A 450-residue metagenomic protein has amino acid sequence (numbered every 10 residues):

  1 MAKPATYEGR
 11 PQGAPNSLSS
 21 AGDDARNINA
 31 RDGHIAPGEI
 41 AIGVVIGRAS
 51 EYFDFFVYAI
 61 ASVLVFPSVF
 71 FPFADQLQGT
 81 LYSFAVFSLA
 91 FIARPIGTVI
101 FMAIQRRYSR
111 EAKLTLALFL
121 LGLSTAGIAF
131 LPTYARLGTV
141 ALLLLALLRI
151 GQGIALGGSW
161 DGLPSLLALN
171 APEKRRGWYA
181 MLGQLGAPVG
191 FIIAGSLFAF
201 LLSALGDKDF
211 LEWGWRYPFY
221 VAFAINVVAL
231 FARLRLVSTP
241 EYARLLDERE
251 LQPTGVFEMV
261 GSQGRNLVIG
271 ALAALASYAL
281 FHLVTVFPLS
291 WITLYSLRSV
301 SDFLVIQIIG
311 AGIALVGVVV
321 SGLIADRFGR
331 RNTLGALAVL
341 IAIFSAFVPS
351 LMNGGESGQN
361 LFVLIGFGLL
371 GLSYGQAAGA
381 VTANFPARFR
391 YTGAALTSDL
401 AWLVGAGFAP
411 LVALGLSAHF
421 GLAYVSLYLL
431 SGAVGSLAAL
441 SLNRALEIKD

Functional and structural regions predicted by a protein language model:
A59, G264-I313, A406: Extracytoplasmic gate region of multi-pass secondary transporters
I96-R110, V318-R330: Helix-to-loop junctions at the C-terminal end of transmembrane segments in multipass secondary transporters
R107-F119, R327-A338: Cytoplasmic membrane-interface "Motif A"-like loop-to-helix N-cap segments of 12-TM Major Facilitator Superfamily
F119-L137, V339-G354: C-terminal ends and interior cores of transmembrane alpha-helices in multi-pass membrane transporters/permeases
G138-G157, G358-L372: Hydrophobic core of transmembrane alpha-helices in multi-pass small-molecule transporters, especially MFS/SLC-type
W178-L202, I225, S398-A409: Glycine-rich segments within core transmembrane alpha-helices of 12-TM secondary carriers
A229-L236, L430-D450: Multi-pass alpha-helical transporter architecture, strongest for 12-TM Major Facilitator/SLC carriers used
R388-S417: A late C-terminal transmembrane helix in Major Facilitator Superfamily
